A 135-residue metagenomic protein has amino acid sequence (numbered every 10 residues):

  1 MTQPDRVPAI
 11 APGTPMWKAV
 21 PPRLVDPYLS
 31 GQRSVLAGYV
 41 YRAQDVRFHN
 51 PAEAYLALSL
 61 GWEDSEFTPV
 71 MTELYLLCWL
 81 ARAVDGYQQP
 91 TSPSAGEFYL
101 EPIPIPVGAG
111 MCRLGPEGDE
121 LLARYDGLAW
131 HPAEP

Functional and structural regions predicted by a protein language model:
M1-D5, G31-G38, D45-P135: Conserved NAD+-utilizing ADP-ribose enzyme module
M1-L24: N-terminal domain-onset segments
A19-P21, Y41, L76: Functionally constrained cores in energy, signaling, and assembly domains
L24-V25, V70: Short leucine-rich amphipathic alpha-helices used at interfaces
